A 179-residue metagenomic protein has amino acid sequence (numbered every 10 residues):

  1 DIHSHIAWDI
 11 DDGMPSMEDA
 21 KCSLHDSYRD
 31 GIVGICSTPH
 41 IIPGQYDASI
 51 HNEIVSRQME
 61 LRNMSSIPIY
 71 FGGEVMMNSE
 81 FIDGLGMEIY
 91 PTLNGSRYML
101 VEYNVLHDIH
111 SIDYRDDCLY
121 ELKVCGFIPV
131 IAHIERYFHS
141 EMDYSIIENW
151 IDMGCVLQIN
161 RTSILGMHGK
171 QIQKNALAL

Functional and structural regions predicted by a protein language model:
D1-I67, E148: An N-terminally biased module of ancient metal coordination in phosphate/nucleic-acid-related enzymes
S4, H40-I41, E74-V75, I134 (+1 more regions): Active-site metal-binding loops of divalent metal-dependent hydrolases
I6-M17, V101-I109, I164: Active-site mouth loops of central-metabolism enzymes
W8, P43-Q45, F138-H139, L165-H168: Short, solvent-exposed loop/turn segments at secondary-structure junctions
M17-L24, E80-G86, D113-R115, Q173-L177: Short, acidic/polar
D47-Q158: Extended substrate/RNA-proximal surfaces in nucleic-acid metabolism proteins
E141-E148, H168-L177: Histidine/acidic-residue-rich catalytic or RNA/ligand-binding cores of hydrolases and nuclease-related proteins
I159, A176-L179: Conserved short secondary-structure transition element at the edge of the structured enzyme core that lines
